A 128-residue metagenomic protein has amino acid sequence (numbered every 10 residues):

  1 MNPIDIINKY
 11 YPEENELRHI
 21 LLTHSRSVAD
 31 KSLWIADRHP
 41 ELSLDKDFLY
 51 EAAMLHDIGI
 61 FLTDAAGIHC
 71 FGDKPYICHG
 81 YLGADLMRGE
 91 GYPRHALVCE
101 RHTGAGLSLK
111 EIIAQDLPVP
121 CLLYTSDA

Functional and structural regions predicted by a protein language model:
M1-C78: Acidic/His-rich, divalent-metal-binding segments that scaffold phosphate/diphosphate chemistry
M1-I4, R88-H95: Generic structural signal for short, solvent-exposed loop/turn connectors between secondary structure elements
P40-E51, G91-T103: Acidic/histidine metal-binding catalytic segments
H56-T63, G91, T103, L107: Short alpha-helix boundary/capping elements
D85-L86, L97-L123: A contiguous pocket-lining binding segment that forms or flanks enzyme active sites
Y124-A128: Conserved small/polar residues in nucleotide/adenosyl-binding loops
